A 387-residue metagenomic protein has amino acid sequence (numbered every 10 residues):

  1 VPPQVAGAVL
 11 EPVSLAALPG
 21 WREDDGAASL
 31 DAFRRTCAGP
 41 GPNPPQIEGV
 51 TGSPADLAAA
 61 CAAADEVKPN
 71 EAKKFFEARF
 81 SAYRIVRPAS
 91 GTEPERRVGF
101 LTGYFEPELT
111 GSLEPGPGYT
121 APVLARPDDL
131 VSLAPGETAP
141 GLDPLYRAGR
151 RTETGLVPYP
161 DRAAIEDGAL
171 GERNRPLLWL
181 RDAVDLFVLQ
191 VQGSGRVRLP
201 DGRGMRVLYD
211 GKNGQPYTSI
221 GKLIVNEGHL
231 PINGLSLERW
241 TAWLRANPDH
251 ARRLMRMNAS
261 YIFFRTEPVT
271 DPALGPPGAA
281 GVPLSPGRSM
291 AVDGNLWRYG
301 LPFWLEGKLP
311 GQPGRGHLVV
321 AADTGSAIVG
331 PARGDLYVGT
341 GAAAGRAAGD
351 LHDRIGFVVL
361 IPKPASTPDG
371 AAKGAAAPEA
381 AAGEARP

Functional and structural regions predicted by a protein language model:
V1-Q4: Bacterial Sec-dependent signal peptides at the C-terminal "C-region" and cleavage site
A6-V9, A169-G171, P276-P277, G281: Short amphipathic alpha-helical segments, especially helix-boundary/capping motifs
V9-P268: Secretory/export targeting leaders with adjacent low-complexity proregions
P19-D24, P268-P387: C-terminal soluble interaction/assembly domains
